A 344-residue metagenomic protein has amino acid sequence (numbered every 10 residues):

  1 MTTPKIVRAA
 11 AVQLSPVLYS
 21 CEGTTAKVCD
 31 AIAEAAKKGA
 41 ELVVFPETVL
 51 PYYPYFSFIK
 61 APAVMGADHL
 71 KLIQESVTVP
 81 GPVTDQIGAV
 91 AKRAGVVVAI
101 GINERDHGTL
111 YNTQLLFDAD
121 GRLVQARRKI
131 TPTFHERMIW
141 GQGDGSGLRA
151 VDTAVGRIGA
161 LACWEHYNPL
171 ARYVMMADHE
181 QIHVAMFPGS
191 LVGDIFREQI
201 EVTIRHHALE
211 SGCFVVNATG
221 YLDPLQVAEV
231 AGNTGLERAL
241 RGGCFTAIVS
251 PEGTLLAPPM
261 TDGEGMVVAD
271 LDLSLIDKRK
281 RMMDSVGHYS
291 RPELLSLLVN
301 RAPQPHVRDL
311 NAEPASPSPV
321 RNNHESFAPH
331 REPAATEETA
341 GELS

Functional and structural regions predicted by a protein language model:
M1-L42: N-terminal glycine-/serine-/threonine-rich phosphate-binding loop
T2-A9, A150-G159, I182: Beta-strand-turn-beta hairpins that frame and shape the catalytic cleft of phosphate-ester-processing enzymes
C21, A33-A119, G189-S211: Cys-nucleophile CN-hydrolase/nitrilase-fold catalytic domain and related Cys-dependent amidase chemistry that acts on
T78-V97, R157, C163-V267, L343: CN hydrolase (nitrilase-like) catalytic-core segments centered on the catalytic cysteine and neighboring Lys/Glu
I100-I102, T113-L116, R149, T246-I248 (+1 more regions): Short beta-strand scaffold segments in enzyme catalytic cores
D120, A126-R127, P259: Short hydrophobic alpha-helix segments
T133-V151, H166-L170: Active-site glycine-rich loop that binds ribose-phosphate moieties when present
T219-S344: C-terminal beta-strand edge segments of enzyme domains
